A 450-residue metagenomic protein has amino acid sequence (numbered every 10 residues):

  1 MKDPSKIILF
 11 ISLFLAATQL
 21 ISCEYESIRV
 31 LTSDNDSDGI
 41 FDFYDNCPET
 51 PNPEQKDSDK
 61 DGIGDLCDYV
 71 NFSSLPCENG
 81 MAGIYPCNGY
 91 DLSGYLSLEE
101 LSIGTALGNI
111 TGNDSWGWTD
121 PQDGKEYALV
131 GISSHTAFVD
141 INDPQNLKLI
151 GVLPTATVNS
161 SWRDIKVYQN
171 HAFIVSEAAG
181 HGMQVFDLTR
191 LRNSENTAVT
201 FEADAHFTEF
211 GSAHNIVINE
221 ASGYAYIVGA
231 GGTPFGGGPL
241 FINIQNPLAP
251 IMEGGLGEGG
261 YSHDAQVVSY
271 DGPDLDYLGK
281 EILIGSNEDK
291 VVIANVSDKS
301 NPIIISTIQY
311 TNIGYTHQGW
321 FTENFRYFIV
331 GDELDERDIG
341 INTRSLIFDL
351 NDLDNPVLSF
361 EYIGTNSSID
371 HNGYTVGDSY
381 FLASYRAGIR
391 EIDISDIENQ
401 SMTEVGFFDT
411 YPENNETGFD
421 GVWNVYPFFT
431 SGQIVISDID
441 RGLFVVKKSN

Functional and structural regions predicted by a protein language model:
M1-K2, E24: N-terminal hydrophobic targeting signals that begin at the initiator methionine
K2-L9: Bacterial N-terminal signal peptides that target proteins for export
Q19-S22: C-terminal motif of bacterial Sec signal peptides marking the signal peptidase cleavage site
Y25, Y69-N450: Feature marking well-ordered beta-strand scaffolds used for ligand recognition
Y25-N79, I84: Extracellular calcium-associated, cysteine-rich motifs in secreted modular proteins
